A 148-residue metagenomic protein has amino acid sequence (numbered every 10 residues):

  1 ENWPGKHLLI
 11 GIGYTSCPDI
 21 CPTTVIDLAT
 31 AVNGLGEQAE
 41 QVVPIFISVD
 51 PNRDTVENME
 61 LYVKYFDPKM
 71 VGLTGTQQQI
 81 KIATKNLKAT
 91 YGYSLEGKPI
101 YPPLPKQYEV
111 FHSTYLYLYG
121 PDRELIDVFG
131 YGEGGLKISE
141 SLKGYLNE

Functional and structural regions predicted by a protein language model:
E1, G36, Y62, Q107-E109: Short secondary-structure boundary/capping segments
E1-T24, L28: Short active-site neighborhood of thiol/selenol oxidoreductases, capturing the structured segment around
L9-I10, P44, L116: Hydrophobic beta-strand anchors of alpha/beta hydrolase catalytic cores
I10, Y14-S16, V49, K69-M70 (+1 more regions): Second-shell loop/turn segments in exported
T23-A83: Structural microenvironment flanking redox-active thiols in thiol-disulfide oxidoreductases
Q79-S141: Thiol/disulfide oxidoreductase modules built on the thioredoxin-like
L142-N147: Short, hydrophobic alpha-helical segments
